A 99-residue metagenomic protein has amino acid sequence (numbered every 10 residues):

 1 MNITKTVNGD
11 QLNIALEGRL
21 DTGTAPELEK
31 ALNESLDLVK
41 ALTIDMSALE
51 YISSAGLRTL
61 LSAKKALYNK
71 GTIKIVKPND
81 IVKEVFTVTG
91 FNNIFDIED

Functional and structural regions predicted by a protein language model:
T4-L28: STAS-typified acidic loop motif
T22-I94: Amphipathic alpha-helical interaction surfaces in cytosolic regulatory modules
D96-D99: Short acidic-hydrophobic, aromatic-tinged amphipathic segments that line or gate anion-handling sites
